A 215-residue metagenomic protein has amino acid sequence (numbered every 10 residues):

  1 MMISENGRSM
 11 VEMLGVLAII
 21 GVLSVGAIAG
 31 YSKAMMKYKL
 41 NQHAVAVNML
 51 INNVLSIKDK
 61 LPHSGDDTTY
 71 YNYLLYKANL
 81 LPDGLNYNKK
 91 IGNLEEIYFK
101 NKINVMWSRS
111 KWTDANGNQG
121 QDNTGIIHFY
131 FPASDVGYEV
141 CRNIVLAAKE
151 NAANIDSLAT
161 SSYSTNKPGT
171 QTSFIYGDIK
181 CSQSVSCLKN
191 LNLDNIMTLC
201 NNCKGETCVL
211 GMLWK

Functional and structural regions predicted by a protein language model:
M1-M36, Q42-M49: N-terminal single-pass transmembrane signal-anchor helix
S24-S32, S56-I57, N79, F99-K100 (+1 more regions): Hydrophobic alpha-helical segments involved in membrane association or supramolecular assembly
K37, N53-I57, A147-N154: Structured segments of extracytoplasmic/periplasmic soluble domains in secreted or envelope-associated proteins
N41, M49, T68, S162-Y163: Residue-level signal for alpha-helical context at structural boundaries
H43-S64: Amphipathic, membrane-active segments
I57-I91: Short, glycine/small-hydrophobic-rich surface segments
Y87-K215: Intrinsically disordered, low-complexity regions enriched in Pro/Ser/Thr/Gly and acidic residues
